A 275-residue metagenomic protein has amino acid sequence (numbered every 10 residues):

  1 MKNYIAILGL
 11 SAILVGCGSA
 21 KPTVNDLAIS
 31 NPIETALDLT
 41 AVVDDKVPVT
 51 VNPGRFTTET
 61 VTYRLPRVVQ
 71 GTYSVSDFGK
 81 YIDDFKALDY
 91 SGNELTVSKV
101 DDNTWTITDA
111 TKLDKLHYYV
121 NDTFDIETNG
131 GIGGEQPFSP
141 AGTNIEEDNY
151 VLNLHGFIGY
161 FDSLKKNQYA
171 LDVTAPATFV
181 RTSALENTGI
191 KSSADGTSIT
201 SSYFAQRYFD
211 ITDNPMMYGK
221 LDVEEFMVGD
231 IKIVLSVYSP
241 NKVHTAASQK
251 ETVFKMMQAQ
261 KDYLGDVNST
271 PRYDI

Functional and structural regions predicted by a protein language model:
K2-L8: Sec-dependent signal peptide recognition, specifically the positively charged N-region followed immediately by
V15-G16: C-terminal motif of bacterial Sec signal peptides marking the signal peptidase cleavage site
P22-V68, N153-H155: Early extracytoplasmic/domain-onset interaction patches
N52, E59-D83, T128: Surface-exposed, glycine/proline- and aromatic-rich loop segments on solvent-exposed faces across compartments
S76-D84, L88-F254, Y263-T270: Non-catalytic architectural context of zinc metalloproteases
A259: Structured mid-domain segments that build the active-site/substrate or prosthetic-cofactor binding neighborhood
P271-I275: Short, solvent-exposed turn/loop segments enriched in Gly/Ser/Thr/Pro and often Arg
